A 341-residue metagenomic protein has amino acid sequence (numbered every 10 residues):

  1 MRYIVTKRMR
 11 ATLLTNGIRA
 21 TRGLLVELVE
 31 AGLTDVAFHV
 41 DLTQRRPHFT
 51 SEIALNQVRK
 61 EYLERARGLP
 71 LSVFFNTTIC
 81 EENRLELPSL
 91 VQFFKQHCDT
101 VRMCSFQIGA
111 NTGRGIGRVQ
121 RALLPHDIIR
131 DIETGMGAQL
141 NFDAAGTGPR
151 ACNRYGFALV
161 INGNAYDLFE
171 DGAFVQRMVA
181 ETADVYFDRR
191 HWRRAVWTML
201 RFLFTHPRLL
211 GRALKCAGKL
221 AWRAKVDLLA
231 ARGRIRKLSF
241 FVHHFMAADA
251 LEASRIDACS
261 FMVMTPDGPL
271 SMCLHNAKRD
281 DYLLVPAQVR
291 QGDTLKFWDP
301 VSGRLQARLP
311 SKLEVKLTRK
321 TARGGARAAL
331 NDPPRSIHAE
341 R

Functional and structural regions predicted by a protein language model:
M1-I108: Radical SAM/AdoMet-radical enzyme domain recognition
G23, R46-F49, E82, V101-D127 (+1 more regions): Flexible glycine/acidic-rich beta-alpha junction loops that bind and position SAM and/or redox cofactors in anaerobic
G32-T43, G68-V73, Q96-C98, P125-G137 (+3 more regions): A short, terminal or domain-edge coil/loop segment
L42-L55, F74-T78, T100-Q107, T134-G146 (+3 more regions): Short flexible/disordered coil segments
T43, C80, G109-N111, G268-P269 (+1 more regions): Short, solvent-exposed loop/turn segments at secondary-structure junctions
T50-A66, S72-E82, I108-P125, S311-R327 (+2 more regions): Electropositive, surface-exposed helix/loop patches at the edges of structured domains that serve as adaptable
R121-W192: Glycine-rich, aromatic-lined ligand/substrate-binding cores of catalytic and carbohydrate-binding domains
I161-R341: Radical SAM enzyme core and accessory elements
